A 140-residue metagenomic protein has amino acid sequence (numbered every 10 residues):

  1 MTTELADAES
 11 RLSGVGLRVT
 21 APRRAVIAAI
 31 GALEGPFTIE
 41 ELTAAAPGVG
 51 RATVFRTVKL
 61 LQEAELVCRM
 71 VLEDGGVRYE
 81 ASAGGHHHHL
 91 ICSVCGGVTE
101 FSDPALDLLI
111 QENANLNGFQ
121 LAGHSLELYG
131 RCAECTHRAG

Functional and structural regions predicted by a protein language model:
T2-G16: Short, Lys/Arg-enriched N-terminal segment that forms or immediately precedes the first helix of a structured domain
A21, L33-T38: Short capping segments at the starts of secondary-structure elements
R24-A29: Pre-recognition alpha-helix immediately N-terminal to the DNA-recognition helix within helix-turn-helix or winged-helix
E41-A45: A short acidic, leucine-rich amphipathic alpha-helix
V54-E65: Basic amphipathic alpha-helical segments that dock to polyanions
E63-G140: Non-DNA-binding regulatory cores of transcription-related proteins, predominantly C-terminal effector-binding
